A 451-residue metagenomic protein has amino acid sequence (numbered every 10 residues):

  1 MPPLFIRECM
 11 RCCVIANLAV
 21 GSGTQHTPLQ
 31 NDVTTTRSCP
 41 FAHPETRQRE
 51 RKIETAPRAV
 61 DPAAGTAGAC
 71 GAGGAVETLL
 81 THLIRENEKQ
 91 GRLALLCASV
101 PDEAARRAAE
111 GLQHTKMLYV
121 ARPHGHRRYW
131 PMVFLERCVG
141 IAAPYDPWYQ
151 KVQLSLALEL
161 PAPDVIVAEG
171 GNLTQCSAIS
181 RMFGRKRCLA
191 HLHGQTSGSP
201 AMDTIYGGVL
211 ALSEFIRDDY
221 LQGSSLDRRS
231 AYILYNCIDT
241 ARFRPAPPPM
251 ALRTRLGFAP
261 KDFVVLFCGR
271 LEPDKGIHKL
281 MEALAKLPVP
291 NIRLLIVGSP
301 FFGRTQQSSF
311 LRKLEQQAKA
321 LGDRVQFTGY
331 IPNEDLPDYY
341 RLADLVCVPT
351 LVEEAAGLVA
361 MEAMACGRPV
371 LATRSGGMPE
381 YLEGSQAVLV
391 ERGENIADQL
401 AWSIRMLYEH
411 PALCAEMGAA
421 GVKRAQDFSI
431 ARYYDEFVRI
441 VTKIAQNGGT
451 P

Functional and structural regions predicted by a protein language model:
A59, A259-K275, M281-L284, L295: Conserved donor-binding/catalytic core segment of Leloir-type glycosyltransferases
F183, Q307-Y330: Nucleotide-activated donor-binding/catalytic signature segment of Leloir-type glycosyltransferases, i.e., the conserved
R293-R312: Glycosyltransferase donor-sugar binding loop
K313, P379-R405, A412-L413: Change "using UDP/GDP/dTDP sugars" to "using nucleotide sugars
Y330, D338-A343: Short alpha-helical donor nucleotide-sugar binding micro-motif in glycosyltransferases
R341-A355, R368: Acidic donor-binding loop of glycosyltransferase active sites
P369-A372, L389: Short hydrophobic beta-strand element within catalytic cores of glycosyltransferases and related nucleotide-activated
Q399, M406, L413-D427, R439: A short, well-ordered alpha-helix in the C-terminal region of glycosyltransferases
